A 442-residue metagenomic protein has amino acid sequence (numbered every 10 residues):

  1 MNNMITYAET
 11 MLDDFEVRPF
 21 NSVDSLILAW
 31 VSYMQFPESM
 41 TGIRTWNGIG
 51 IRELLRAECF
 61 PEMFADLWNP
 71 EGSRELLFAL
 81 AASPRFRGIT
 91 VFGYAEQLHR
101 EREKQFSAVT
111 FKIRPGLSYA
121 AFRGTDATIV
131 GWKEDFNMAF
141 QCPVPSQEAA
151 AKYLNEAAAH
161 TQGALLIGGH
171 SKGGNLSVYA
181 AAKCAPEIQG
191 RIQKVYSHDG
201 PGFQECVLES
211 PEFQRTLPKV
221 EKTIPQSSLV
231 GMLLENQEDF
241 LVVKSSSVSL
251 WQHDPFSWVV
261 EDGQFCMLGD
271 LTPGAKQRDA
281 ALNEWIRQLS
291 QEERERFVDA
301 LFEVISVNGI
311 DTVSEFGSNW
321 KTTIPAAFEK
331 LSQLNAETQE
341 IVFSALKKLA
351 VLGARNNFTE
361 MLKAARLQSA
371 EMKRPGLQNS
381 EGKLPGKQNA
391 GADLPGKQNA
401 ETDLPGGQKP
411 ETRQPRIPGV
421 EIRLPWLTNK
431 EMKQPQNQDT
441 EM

Functional and structural regions predicted by a protein language model:
M1-S118, F122-A164, A185-G376, I417-M442: Alpha/beta hydrolase fold serine-hydrolase catalytic domain that processes acyl esters and thioesters
A164-L166, Y179: Catalytic cysteine-centered active loop of the rhodanese-like fold, especially the PTP/DSP P-loop
G169-G173, S177: Gly/Ala-rich beta-loop-alpha elbow adjacent to hydrolase catalytic centers
S177-P186: Short glycine-enriched nucleophile-adjacent loop and the immediately C-terminal alpha-helix near the catalytic center
R374-T412: Long, intrinsically disordered low-complexity tandem-repeat segments
